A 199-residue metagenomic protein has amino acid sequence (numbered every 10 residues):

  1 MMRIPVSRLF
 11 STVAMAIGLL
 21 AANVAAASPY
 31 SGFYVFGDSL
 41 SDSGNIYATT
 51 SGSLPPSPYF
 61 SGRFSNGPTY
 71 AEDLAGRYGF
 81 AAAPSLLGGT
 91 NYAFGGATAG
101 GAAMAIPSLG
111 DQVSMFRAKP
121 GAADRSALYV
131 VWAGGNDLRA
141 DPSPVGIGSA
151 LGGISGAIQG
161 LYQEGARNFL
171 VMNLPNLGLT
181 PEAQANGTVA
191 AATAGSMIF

Functional and structural regions predicted by a protein language model:
M2-V6, F10, A14, G18-F199: Conserved active-site regions of diverse hydrolases
